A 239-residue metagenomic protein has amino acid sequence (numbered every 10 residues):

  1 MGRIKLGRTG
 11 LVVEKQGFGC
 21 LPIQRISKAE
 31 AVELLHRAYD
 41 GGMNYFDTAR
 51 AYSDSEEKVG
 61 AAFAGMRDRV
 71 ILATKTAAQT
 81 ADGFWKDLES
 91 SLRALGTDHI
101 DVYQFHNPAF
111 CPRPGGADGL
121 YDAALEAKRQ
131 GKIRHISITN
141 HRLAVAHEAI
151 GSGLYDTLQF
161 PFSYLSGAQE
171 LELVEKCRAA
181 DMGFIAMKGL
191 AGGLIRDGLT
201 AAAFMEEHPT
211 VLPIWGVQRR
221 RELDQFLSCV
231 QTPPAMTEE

Functional and structural regions predicted by a protein language model:
M1-V70: N-terminal binding-site loop/beta-alpha segment at the start of enzyme catalytic domains that lines or forms
R3, P108-E239: Beta/alpha (TIM)-barrel catalytic core signal, keyed to glycine-rich beta->alpha loops juxtaposed to Asp/Glu that bind
L6, F18, F46, V59 (+9 more regions): Conserved, mostly hydrophobic/aromatic
G7-G10, D40, V59-D68, E89-D98 (+2 more regions): Acidic (Asp/Glu)-rich catalytic clusters
Q24-A29, A49-E57, A77-F84, C111-P114 (+2 more regions): Acidic-and-aromatic substrate-binding clefts and catalytic sites of carbohydrate-active enzymes
R25-A38, A81-G96, N140-I150, D197-A202: Short, acidic/polar
D40-M43, T97-I100, I133, Y155 (+1 more regions): A structural motif
L92-P112: Active-site groove signature of glycoside hydrolases
